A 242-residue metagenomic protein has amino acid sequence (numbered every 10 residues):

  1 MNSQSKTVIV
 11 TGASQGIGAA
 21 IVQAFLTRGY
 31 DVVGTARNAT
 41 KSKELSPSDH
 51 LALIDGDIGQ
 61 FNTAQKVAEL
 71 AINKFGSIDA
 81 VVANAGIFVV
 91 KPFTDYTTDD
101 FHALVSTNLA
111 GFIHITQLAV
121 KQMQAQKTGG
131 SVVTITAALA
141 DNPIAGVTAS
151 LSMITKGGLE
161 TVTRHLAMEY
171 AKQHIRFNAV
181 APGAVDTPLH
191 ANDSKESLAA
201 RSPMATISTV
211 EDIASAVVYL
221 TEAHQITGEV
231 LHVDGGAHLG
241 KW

Functional and structural regions predicted by a protein language model:
S5-K6, S77-D79, M123-A137, K172-I175 (+1 more regions): Active-site loop of short-chain dehydrogenase/reductase
S14-Q15: Conserved glycine-rich cofactor-binding loop
F25, S77-D79, E160-T163, A167-V185 (+1 more regions): Conserved Rossmann-fold SDR core element
G56-K66, T98, E211-D212: The beta1-alpha1 cofactor-binding region of Rossmann-like NAD(H)/NADP(H)-dependent oxidoreductases
P92-F93, D100-V105, L198: Substrate-binding pocket helix/loop in short-chain dehydrogenase/reductase
V133-G158, T163-K172: Catalytic loop of short-chain dehydrogenase/reductase
I175, T209-V233, H238: C-terminal substrate-recognition "lid" of short-chain dehydrogenase/reductases
